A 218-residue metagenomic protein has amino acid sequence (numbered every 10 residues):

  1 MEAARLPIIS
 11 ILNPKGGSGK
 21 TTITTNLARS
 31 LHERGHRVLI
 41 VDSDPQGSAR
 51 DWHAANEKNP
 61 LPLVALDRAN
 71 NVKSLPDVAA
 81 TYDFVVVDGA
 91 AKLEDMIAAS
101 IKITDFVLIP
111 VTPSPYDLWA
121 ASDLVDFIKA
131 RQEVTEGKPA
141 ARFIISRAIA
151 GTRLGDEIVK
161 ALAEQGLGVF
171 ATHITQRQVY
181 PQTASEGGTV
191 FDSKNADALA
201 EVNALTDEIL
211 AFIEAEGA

Functional and structural regions predicted by a protein language model:
E2-P14, S18, T25-A98, A184-D192: P-loop/Walker-type NTP enzyme "switch/lid" segment
T21-T25, A121-S122: Motif I (Walker A/P-loop) of helicase-class P-loop NTPases
I40, V87, I109, F143-I145: Structural beta-sheet core signal
M96-P115: Inter-motif core of Ras-like GTPase G domains
A121-T135: Conserved C-terminal guanine-recognition region of P-loop GTPase G domains, centered on the G4
I149, K160-G188: Beta-strand-loop-alpha "switch" segments that mediate conformational coupling across diverse proteins
P181-N203: Inter-lobe coupling/hinge region of RecA-like P-loop helicase motors
